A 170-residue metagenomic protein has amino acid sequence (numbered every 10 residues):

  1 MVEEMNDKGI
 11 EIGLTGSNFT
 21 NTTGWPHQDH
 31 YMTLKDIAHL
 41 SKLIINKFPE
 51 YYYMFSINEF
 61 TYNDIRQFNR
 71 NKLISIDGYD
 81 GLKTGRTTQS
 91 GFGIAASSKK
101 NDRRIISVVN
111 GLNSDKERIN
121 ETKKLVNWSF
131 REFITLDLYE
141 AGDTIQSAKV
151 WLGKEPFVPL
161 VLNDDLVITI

Functional and structural regions predicted by a protein language model:
M1-S17: Short, charged, amphipathic alpha-helices and their helix-cap/turn boundaries
L14-N18, Q28-I170: Domain-terminus/edge residues, biased toward the C-terminal soluble/receptor-binding domains of extracytoplasmic
T22-T23: Diglycine-centered glycine-rich loop/turn motifs
